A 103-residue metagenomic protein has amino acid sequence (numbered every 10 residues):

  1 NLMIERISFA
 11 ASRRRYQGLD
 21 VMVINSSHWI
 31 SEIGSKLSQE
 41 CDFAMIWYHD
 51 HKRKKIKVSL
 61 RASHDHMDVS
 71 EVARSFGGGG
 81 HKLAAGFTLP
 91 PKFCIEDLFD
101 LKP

Functional and structural regions predicted by a protein language model:
L2: Hard-cation-handling environments
E5-P103: Gly/His-enriched, cation/cofactor- and phosphate-binding structural elements
